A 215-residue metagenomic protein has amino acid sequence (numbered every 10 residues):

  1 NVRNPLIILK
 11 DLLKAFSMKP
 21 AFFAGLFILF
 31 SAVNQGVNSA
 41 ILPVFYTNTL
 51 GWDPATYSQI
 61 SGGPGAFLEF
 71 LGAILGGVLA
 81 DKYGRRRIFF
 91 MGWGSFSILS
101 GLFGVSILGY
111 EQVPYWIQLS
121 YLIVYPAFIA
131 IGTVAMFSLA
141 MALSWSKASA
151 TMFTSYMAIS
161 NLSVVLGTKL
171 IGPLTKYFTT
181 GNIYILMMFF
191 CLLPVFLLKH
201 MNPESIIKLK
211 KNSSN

Functional and structural regions predicted by a protein language model:
N1-F23: Juxtamembrane intracellular "pre-TM" segments in multi-pass secondary transporters
S17-N38: Pair of pore-lining "gating" transmembrane helices in MFS-fold secondary transporters
A40-S58: Short amphipathic helix-loop junctions that connect adjacent transmembrane helices in Major Facilitator Superfamily/SLC
L71-I88, T175-K176: Helix-to-loop junctions at the C-terminal end of transmembrane segments in multipass secondary transporters
G94-Q112: C-terminal ends and interior cores of transmembrane alpha-helices in multi-pass membrane transporters/permeases
A130-W145: Intracellular juxtamembrane helix-capping segments at the cytosolic ends of symmetry-related transmembrane helices
S146-K176: A late C-terminal transmembrane helix in Major Facilitator Superfamily
I185-N215: Multi-pass alpha-helical transporter architecture, strongest for 12-TM Major Facilitator/SLC carriers used
